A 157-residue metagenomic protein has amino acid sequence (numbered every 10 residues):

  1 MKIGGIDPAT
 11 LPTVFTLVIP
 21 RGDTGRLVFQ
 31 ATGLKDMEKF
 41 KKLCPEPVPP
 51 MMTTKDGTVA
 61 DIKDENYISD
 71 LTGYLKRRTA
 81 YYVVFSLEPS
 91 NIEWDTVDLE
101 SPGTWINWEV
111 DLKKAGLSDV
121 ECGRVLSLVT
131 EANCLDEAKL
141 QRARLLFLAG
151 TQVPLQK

Functional and structural regions predicted by a protein language model:
M1-T13: Extended acidic low-complexity intrinsically disordered regions
G4, V18-P20, Q30-T32: A structural detector for beta-sheet-dominated domains
P12-T24: Short acidic-hydrophobic surface loop/beta-edge motif
G25-K157: Short, surface-exposed, charged amphipathic helix/loop patches that serve as local interaction elements
